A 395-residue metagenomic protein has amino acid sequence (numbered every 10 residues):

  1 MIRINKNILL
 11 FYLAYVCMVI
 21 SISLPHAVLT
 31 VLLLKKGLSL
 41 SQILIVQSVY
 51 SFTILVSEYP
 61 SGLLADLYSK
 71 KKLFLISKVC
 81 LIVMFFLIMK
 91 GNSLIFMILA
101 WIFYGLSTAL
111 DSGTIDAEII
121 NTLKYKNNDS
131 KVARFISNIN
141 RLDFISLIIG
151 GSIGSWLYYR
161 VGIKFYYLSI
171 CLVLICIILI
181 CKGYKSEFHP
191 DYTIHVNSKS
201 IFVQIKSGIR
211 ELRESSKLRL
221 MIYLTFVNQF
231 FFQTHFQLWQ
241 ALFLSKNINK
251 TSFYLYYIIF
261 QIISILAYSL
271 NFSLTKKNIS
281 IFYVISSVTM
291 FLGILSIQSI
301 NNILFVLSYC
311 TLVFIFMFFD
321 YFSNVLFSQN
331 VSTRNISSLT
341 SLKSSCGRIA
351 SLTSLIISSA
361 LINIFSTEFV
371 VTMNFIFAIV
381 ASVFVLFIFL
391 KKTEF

Functional and structural regions predicted by a protein language model:
M1-N5, Y184-Y223: Juxtamembrane intracellular "pre-TM" segments in multi-pass secondary transporters
I2-V56, S215-I258: Helix-loop boundary and gating motifs at the non-cytosolic
V16, M84, I95-D111, L304-F319: Hydrophobic core of transmembrane alpha-helices in multi-pass small-molecule transporters, especially MFS/SLC-type
G37, S69, K90-F96, S299-I300: Helix-breaking motifs and short loop linkers at transmembrane-helix boundaries and internal kinks in secondary membrane
L44-V46, F74, L242-F395: C-terminal transmembrane bundle of multi-pass solute transporters/carriers
V79-N92, V288-I300: C-terminal ends and interior cores of transmembrane alpha-helices in multi-pass membrane transporters/permeases
I102-F144: Cytoplasmic helix-loop-helix junction between adjacent transmembrane helices in 12-TM secondary transporters
Y166-V173, I177-V196, F387-F395: Helix-loop junctions on the cytosolic side of multi-pass membrane transporters, especially the intracellular loop
